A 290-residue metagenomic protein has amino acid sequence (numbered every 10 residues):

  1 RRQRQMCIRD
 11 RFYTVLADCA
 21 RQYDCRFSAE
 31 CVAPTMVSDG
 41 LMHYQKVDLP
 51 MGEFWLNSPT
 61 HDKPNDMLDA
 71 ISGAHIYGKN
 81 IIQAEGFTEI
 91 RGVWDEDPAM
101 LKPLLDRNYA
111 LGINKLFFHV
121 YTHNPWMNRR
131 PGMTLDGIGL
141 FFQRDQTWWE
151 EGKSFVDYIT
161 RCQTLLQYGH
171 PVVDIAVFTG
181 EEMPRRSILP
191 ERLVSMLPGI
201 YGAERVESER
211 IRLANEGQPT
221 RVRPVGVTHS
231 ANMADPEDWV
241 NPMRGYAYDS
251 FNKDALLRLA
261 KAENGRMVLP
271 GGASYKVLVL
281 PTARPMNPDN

Functional and structural regions predicted by a protein language model:
R1-Q5, R9-P50, W55-N290: Carbohydrate-binding surfaces of carbohydrate-active enzymes
